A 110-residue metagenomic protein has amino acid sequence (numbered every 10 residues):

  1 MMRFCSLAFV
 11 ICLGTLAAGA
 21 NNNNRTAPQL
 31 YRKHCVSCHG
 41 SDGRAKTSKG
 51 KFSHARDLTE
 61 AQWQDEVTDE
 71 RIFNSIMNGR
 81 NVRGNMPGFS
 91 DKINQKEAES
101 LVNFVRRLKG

Functional and structural regions predicted by a protein language model:
M1, N21-N23: Absolute protein N-terminus
M2-V10: Sec-dependent signal peptide recognition, specifically the positively charged N-region followed immediately by
F4, Y31, S41, A45 (+2 more regions): N-proximal short alpha-helices
V10-G19: Hydrophobic h-region of N-terminal signal peptides that target proteins for export in Gram-negative bacteria
N23-H54, N78-R83, K92, R107-G110: Periplasmic/extracellular electron-transfer cofactor-ligation site, primarily the c-type cytochrome heme-c attachment
F52-L108: Extracytoplasmic electron-transfer domains, predominantly the class I c-type cytochrome c fold
